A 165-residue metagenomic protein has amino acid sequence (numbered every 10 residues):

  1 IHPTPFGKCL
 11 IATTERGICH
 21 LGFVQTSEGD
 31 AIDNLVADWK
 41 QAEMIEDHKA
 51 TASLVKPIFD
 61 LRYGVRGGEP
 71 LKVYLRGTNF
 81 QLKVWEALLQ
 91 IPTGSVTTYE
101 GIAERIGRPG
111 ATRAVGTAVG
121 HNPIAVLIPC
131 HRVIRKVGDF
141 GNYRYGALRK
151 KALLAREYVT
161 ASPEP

Functional and structural regions predicted by a protein language model:
I1-G110, R156-P165: Basic nucleic-acid-binding alpha-helical/helix-turn surface characteristic of O6-alkylguanine DNA
A114-N122: Regulatory, non-catalytic segments
V126-L127: Major-groove DNA-recognition helix of helix-turn-helix-type DNA-binding domains
C130: Short cysteine clusters
V133: Short Cys/His-centered divalent metal-binding micro-motifs
K136-P165: …primarily DNA-binding HTH/wHTH and HhH modules…
